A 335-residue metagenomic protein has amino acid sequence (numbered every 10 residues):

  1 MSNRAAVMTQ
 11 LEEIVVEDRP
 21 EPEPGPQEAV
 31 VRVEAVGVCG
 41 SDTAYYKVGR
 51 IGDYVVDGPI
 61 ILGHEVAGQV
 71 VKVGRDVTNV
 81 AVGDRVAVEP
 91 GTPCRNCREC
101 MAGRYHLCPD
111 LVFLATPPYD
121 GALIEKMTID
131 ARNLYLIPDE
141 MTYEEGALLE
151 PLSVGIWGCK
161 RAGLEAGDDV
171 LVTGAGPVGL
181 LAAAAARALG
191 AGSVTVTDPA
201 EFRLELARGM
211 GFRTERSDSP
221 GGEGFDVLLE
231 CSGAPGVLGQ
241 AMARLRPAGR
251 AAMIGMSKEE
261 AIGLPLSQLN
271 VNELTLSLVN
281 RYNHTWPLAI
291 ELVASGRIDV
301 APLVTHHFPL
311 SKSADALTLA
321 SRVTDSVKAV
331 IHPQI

Functional and structural regions predicted by a protein language model:
A5, G239, N283-I335: C-terminal hydrophobic helical "lid"/dimerization subdomain of Rossmann-like NAD(P)H-dependent oxidoreductases
A5-E23, G40-K72, A87, C108-D120: N-terminal glycine-rich cofactor-binding segment
P22-V36, I51-R98, P138-E140: Glycine-rich beta-strand-centered segment in the early N-terminal region that forms part of a ligand/cofactor-binding
C94-T173: NAD(P)H dinucleotide-binding glycine-rich loop of Rossmann-like/cofactor-binding domains, especially the beta1-alpha1
M141-S217: Mid-domain Rossmann-like dinucleotide-binding core that forms the NAD(H)/NADP(H) cofactor-binding site
A162, L204-T275: Glycine-rich cofactor phosphate-binding loops and adjacent beta1-alpha1 units of small-molecule cofactor enzyme domains
P199-A200, S257, Y282: Residues in the short beta-alpha loop(s) of Rossmann-like NAD(P)-binding domains
R250-A252, L264-P302: Rossmann-fold dehydrogenase core element
